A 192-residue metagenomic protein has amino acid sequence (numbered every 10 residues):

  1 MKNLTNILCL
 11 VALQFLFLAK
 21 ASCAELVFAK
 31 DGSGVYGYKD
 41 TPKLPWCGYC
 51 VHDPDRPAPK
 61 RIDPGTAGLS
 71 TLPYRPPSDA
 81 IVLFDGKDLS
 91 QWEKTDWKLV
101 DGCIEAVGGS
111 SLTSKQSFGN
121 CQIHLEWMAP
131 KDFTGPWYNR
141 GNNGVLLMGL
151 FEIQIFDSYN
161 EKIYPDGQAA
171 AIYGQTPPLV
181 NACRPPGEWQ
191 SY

Functional and structural regions predicted by a protein language model:
K2-L10: Sec-dependent signal peptide recognition, specifically the positively charged N-region followed immediately by
C9-L16, K20: Bacterial N-terminal signal peptides
C23-S191: Carbohydrate-interacting regions of secretory-pathway proteins
